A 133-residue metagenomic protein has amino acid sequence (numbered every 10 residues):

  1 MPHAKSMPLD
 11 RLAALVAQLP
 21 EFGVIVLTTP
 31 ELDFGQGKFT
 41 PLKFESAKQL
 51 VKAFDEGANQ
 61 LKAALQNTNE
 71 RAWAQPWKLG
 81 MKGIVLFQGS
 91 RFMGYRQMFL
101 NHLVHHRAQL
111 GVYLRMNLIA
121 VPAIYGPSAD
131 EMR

Functional and structural regions predicted by a protein language model:
M1-F39, G80-R133: Short, contiguous alpha-helical
F22, Q60, R71-A74, A120: A general structural signal for well-ordered secondary-structure junctions
I25, P30-N69: Helix-adjacent hinge/juxtasegments
E56-R71, R91-M93, S128-R133: Short flexible/disordered coil segments
N67-G83: Acidic catalytic patch
